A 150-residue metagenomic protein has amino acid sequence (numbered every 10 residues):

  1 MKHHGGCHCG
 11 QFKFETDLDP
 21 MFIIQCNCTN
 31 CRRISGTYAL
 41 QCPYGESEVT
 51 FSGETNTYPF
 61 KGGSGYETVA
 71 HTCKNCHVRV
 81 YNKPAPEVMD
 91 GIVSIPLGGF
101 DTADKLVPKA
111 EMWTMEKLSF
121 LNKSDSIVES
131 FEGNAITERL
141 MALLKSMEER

Functional and structural regions predicted by a protein language model:
M1-H4, Q11-R150: A short Gly-Trp-Pro
